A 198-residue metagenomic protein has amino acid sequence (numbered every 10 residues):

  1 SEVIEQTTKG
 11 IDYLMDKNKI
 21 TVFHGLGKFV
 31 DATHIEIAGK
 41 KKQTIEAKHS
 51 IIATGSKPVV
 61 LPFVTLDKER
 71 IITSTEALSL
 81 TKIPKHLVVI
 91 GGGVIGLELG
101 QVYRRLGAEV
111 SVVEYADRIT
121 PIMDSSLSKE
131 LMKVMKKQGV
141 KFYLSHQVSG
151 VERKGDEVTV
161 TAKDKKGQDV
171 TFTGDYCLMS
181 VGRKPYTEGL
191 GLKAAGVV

Functional and structural regions predicted by a protein language model:
S1-T21, E114, R118, Q147 (+1 more regions): Conserved N-terminal/central alpha/beta ligand/cofactor-binding core
T8-V22, K48, P58, L131-F142: Helical element adjacent to the flavin cofactor pocket in flavoenzyme catalytic cores
Y13, H24, V30, I37-R70: Glycine/serine-rich phosphate-binding loop and adjoining beta1-alpha1 elements at the start of nucleotide-handling
T21-H24, Q43, L80-T81, I95 (+1 more regions): Alpha-helical transmembrane segments of multi-pass membrane transport proteins
H24, K28-I35, G107-V198: A Rossmann-like FAD-binding core segment of flavoenzymes
K48, K85, D175: Conserved acidic residues
T54-E109, V113, K141, K193-V198: Glycine-rich dinucleotide-binding loop and its adjacent helix/turn
